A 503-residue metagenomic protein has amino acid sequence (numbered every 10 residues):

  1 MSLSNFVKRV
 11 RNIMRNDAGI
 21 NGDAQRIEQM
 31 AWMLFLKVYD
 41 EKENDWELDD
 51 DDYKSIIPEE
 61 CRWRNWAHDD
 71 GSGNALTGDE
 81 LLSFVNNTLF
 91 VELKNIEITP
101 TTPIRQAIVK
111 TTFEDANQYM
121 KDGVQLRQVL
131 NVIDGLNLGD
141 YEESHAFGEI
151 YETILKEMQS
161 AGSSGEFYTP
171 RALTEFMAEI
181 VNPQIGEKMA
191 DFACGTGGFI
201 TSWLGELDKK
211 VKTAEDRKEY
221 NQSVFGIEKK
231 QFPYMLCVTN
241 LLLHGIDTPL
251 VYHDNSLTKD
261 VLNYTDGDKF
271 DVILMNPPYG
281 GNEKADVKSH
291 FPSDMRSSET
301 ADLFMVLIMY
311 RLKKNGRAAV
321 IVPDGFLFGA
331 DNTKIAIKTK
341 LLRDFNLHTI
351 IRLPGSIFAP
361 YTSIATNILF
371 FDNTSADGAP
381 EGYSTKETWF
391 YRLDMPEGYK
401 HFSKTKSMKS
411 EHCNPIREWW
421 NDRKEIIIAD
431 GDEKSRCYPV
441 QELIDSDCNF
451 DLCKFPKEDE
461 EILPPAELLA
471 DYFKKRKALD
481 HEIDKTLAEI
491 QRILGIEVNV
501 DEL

Functional and structural regions predicted by a protein language model:
M1-I180, Q184-I185, Y252-V261, R352-S356 (+3 more regions): Non-catalytic, mostly N-terminal accessory regions of nucleic-acid modification and defense proteins
I13, L136, T153, E157 (+8 more regions): Conserved, well-folded catalytic cores of nucleic-acid-processing and energy-transducing macromolecular machines
G22, E28, Q231-Y234, V251 (+1 more regions): Conserved Class I SAM-dependent methyltransferase catalytic core
S163-M275, G280-N282, S298, D302 (+5 more regions): Conserved S-adenosyl-L-methionine
N282-D286, A330: Conserved ATPase-coupling elements of RecA-like P-loop NTPase cores
A285-S289, L347: Flexible, solvent-exposed coil segments and beta strand-coil junctions, predominantly the extracellular/periplasmic
H290, M295-S298: Catalytic core segments in nucleotide and nucleic-acid processing enzymes
N346-L347, A359-E418: C-terminal, active-site-flanking charged/polar segments
